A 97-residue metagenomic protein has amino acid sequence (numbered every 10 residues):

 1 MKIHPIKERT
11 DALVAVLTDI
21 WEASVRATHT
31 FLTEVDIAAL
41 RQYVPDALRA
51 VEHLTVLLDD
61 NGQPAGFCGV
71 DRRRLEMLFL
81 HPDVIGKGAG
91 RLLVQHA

Functional and structural regions predicted by a protein language model:
M1-K2, E76: Short amphipathic alpha-helical segments
K2-D19: A short beta-loop-alpha structural element at the N-terminal edge of CoA-dependent acyl/N-acetyltransferase catalytic
E22-P45: Conserved GNAT-fold acetyl-CoA-binding loop/helix
L40-Y43, G62-Q63, V94-H96: A generic local structural motif
P45-V56, R74: A short helix-loop-beta-strand connector motif used in the catalytic cores of GNAT acetyltransferases and, in some
H53-D71: Conserved beta-hairpin
L58, D71-G86: A short, internal acetyl-CoA/4′-phosphopantetheine-binding micro-motif in the GNAT/acyltransferase core
G86-A97: Conserved acetyl-CoA-binding loop-helix of GNAT-fold acetyltransferases
